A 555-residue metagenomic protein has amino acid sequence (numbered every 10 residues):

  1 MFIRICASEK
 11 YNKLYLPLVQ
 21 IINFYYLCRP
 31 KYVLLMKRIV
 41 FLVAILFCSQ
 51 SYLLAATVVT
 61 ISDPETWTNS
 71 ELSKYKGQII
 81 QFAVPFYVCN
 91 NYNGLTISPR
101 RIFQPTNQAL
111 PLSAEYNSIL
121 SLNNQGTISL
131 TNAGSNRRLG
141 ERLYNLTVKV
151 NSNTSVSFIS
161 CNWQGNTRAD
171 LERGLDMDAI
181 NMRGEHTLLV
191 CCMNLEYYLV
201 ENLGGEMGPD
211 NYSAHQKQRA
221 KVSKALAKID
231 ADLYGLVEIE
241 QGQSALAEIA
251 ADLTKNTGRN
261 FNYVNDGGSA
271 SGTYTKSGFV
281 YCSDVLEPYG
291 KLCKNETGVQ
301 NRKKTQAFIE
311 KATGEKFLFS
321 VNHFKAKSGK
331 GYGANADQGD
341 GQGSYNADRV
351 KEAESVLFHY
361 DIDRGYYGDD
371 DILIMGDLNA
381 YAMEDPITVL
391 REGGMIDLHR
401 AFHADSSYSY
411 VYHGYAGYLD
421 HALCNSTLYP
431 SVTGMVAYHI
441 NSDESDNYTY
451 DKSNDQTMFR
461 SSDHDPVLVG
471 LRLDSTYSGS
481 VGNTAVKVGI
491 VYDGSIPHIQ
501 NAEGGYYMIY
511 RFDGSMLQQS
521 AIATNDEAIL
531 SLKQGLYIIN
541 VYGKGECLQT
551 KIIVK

Functional and structural regions predicted by a protein language model:
R4-I5, Y11-P17, N23-Y26, Y32: Short, positively charged and aromatic/hydrophobic N-terminal segments
P17, V481-K555: C-terminal outer-membrane/trafficking sorting elements
I39-C48: Sec-dependent N-terminal signal peptides
A55-G205, P209, S213-A220, K255 (+4 more regions): Extended non-catalytic accessory segments flanking core domains
T60-T66, S73-G77, F82, N132-F158 (+6 more regions): Metal-dependent phosphoester-hydrolase catalytic domains
T154, F158-T275, Y332-Q342, D348-L357 (+3 more regions): N-terminal, active-site-proximal structural segment of metallo-dependent hydrolase catalytic domains
A245-K325: Structured beta-strand-rich core segments of catalytic domains in phosphoester-bond hydrolases
K311, E315, V321-Y345: Active-site His/acidic residue clusters
